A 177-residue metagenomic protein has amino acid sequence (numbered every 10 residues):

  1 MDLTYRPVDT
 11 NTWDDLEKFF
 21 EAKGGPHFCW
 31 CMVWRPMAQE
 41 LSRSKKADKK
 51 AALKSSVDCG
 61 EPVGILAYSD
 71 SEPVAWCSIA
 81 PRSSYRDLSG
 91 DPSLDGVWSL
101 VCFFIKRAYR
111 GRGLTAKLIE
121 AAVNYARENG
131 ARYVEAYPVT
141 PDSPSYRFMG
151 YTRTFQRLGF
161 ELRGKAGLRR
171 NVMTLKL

Functional and structural regions predicted by a protein language model:
M1-L3, D14-K18, M37-K46, S55 (+2 more regions): Charge-dense, helix-prone N-terminal extensions
M1-R35: Conserved N-terminal entry element of GNAT/NAT acetyltransferase domains
G25-A51: Conserved GNAT-fold acetyl-CoA-binding loop/helix
L41-L66, S83-R86, S99: A short helix-loop-beta-strand connector motif used in the catalytic cores of GNAT acetyltransferases and, in some
C59, Y68, P73-C102, K106 (+2 more regions): Conserved acyl-donor/pantetheine-binding loop and adjacent beta-alpha core of acyl/acetyltransferases and related
C102-I105, G111-R127, R153: Conserved acetyl-CoA-binding loop-helix of GNAT-fold acetyltransferases
A126-S145: Conserved GNAT acetyl-CoA-binding A-motif
R147-L177: C-terminal "cap" of GNAT-fold acetyltransferases
